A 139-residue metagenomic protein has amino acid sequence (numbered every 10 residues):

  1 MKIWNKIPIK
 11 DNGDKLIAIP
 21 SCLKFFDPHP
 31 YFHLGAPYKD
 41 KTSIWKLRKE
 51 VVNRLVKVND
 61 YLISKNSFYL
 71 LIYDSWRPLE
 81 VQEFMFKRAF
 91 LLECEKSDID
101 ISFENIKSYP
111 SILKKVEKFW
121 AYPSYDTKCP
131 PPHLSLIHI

Functional and structural regions predicted by a protein language model:
M1-C22: N-terminal regions that are enriched for targeting/export leaders and immediately downstream pro/stem segments
F25-I44: Acidic/histidine-rich, surface-exposed loop or edge segments in extracytoplasmic proteins
I44-R77, K87-L92: Active-site acidic/histidine clusters and adjacent loop/turn architecture that either coordinate catalytic ions
L71, W76-E80, F90, W120-S124 (+1 more regions): Phosphate/nucleotide-binding catalytic core
L79-I99, V116-E117: Charged, often glycine-rich, active-site loop that binds/positions anionic groups
I99-Y109: Short mixed-charge
K107-L134: Surface-exposed short loop/turn segments
I137-I139: Conserved small/polar residues in nucleotide/adenosyl-binding loops
